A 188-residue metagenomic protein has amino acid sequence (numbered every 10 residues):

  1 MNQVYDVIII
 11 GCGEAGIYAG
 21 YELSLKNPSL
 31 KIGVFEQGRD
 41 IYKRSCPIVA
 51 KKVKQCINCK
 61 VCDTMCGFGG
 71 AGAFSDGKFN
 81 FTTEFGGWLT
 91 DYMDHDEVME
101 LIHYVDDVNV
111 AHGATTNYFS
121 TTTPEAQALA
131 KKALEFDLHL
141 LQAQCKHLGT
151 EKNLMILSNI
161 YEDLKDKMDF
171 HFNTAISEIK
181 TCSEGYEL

Functional and structural regions predicted by a protein language model:
N2-A15, G33-F35: Beta1/beta-strand and adjacent pyrophosphate-binding region of the FAD-binding site in flavoprotein oxidoreductases
V4-D6, A143, N173: Phosphate-coordination loops involved in phosphoryl transfer and adenosine-cofactor binding
Y5, S29-K31, Y186: Nucleotide donor/acceptor-binding cores
G20, S24-L25: Gly/Ala-rich phosphate-binding loop of Rossmann-like dinucleotide-binding domains, activating on the conserved
I32, F170-F172: Generic structural signal for residues in well-ordered beta-strands
Q37-D166: Conserved N-terminal/central alpha/beta ligand/cofactor-binding core
A71-A73, G185-L188: Short polybasic amphipathic segments
L148, F172-Y186: A conserved short coil-to-beta-strand element within the FAD-binding core of flavoproteins
